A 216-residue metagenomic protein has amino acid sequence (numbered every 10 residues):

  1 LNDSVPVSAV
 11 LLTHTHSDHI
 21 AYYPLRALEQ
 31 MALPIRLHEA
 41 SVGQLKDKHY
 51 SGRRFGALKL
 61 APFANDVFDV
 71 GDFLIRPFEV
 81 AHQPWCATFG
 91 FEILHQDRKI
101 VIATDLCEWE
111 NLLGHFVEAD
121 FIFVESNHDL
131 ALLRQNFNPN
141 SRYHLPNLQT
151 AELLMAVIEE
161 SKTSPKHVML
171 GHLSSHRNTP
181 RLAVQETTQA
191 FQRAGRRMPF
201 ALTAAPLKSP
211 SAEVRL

Functional and structural regions predicted by a protein language model:
L1-A40: Active-site metal-binding motif and surrounding structural segment of the metallo-beta-lactamase
L1-V5, A61-V117, E213-L216: Core dinuclear metal-dependent hydrolase active-site scaffold
L11, I100-I102, I122, M169: Residue-level marker for buried hydrophobic side chains located in beta-strands that build the well-ordered beta-sheet
H14-T15, V80-Q83, T104-L106, S126-H128 (+1 more regions): Active-site metal-binding loops of divalent metal-dependent hydrolases
A21-M31, D47-H49, N178-Q185: Metal-dependent catalytic neighborhoods of phosphoester/phosphodiester hydrolases
A40-D47, S211-E213: Short, charged/polar "capping" segments at the starts of alpha-helices and the immediately preceding loops
N111-A204: Cap/insert and terminal regions of metallo-dependent hydrolase folds
F200-L216: Short, basic/aromatic-enriched C-terminal tail that caps enzymatic domains
